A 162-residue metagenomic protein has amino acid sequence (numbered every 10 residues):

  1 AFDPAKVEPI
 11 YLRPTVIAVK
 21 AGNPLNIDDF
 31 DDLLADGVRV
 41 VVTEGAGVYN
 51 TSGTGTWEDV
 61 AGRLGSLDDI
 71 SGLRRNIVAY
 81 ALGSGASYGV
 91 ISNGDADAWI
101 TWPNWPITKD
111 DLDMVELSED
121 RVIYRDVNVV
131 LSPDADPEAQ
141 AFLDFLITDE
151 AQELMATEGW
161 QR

Functional and structural regions predicted by a protein language model:
A1-D3: N-terminal post-signal-peptidase region of extra-cytosolic proteins
E8-R13, A21-R162: Exported/periplasmic ABC-transporter solute-binding proteins
